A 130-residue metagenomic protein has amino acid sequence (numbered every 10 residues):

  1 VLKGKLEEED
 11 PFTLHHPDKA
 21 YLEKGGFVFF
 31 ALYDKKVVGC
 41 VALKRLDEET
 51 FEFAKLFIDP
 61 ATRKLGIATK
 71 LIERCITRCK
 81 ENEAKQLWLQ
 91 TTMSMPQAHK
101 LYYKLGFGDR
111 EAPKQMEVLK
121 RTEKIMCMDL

Functional and structural regions predicted by a protein language model:
V1-A54, D59-P60, I72-R74, R78 (+2 more regions): Acetyl-CoA-dependent GNAT
K36, F51, D59-E73, K80-N82 (+3 more regions): Conserved glycine-rich acetyl-CoA-binding loop
L43-K44, E52-L56, G66-A68, Y102 (+2 more regions): Surface-exposed beta-strand edges and their flanking turn/coil or helix-capping segments
K85-W88, T92-L130: C-terminal "cap" of GNAT-fold acetyltransferases
